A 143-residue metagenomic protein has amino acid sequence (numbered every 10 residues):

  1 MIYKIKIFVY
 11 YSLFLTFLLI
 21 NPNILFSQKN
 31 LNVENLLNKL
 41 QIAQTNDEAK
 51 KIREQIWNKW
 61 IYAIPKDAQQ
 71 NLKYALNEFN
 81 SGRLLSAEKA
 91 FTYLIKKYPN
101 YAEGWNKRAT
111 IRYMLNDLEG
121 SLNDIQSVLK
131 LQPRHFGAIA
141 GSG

Functional and structural regions predicted by a protein language model:
I24-K73: N-terminal leader/linker segments that initiate helical-solenoid repeat arrays
A68, A102-E103, F136-G137: Helix-start (N-cap) detector for alpha-helical repeat units in TPR-like alpha-solenoids, especially tetratricopeptide
Y93-L94, S127-V128: Canonical positions in the second alpha-helix
